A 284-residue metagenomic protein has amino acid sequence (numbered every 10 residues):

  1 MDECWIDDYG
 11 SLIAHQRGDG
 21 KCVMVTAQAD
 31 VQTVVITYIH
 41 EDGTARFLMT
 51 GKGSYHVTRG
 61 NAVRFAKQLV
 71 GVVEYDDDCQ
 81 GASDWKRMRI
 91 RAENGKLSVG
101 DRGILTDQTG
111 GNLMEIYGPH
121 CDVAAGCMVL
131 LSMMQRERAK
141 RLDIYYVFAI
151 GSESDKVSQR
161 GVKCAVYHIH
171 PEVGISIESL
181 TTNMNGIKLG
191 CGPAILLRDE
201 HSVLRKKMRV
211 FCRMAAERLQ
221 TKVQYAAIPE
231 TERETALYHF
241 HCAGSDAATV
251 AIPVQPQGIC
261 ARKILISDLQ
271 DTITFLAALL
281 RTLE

Functional and structural regions predicted by a protein language model:
M1-E284: N-terminal hydrophobic/helix-forming segments and targeting peptides
